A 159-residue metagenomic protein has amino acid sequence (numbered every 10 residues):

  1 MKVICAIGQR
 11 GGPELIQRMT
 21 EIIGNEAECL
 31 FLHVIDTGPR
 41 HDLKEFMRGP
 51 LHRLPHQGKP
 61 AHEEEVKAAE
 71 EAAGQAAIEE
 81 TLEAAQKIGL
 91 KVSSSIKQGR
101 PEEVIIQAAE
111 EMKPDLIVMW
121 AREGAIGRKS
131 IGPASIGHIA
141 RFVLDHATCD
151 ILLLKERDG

Functional and structural regions predicted by a protein language model:
M1, D115, T148: Conserved acidic residues
M1-A61: Small/aliphatic-rich secondary-structure junction motif
G11, A72-A76, E80-I117, D158-G159: Structural beta-alpha unit
E21, E110-E111, D145: Solvent-exposed polar/charged
L30-L32, S93-K97, L152-L154: General small-molecule cofactor/ligand-binding pocket signal
P55-A73: A short acidic, glycine-rich active-site loop that binds or catalyzes chemistry on phosphate/adenosine moieties
L116-D145: Glycine-rich, Arg-bearing micro-motifs that act as flexible, cationic patches
R141-G159: Short, flexible loop segments at boundaries between secondary-structure elements
